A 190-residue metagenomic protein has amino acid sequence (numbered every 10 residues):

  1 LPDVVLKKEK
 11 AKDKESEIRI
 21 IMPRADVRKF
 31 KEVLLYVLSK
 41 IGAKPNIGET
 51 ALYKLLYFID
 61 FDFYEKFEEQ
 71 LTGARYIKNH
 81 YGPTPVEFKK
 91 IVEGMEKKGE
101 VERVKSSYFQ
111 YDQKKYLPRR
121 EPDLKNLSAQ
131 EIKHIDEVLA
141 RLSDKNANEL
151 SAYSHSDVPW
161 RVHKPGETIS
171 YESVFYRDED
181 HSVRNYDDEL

Functional and structural regions predicted by a protein language model:
L1-L190: Domain-edge interaction signal
